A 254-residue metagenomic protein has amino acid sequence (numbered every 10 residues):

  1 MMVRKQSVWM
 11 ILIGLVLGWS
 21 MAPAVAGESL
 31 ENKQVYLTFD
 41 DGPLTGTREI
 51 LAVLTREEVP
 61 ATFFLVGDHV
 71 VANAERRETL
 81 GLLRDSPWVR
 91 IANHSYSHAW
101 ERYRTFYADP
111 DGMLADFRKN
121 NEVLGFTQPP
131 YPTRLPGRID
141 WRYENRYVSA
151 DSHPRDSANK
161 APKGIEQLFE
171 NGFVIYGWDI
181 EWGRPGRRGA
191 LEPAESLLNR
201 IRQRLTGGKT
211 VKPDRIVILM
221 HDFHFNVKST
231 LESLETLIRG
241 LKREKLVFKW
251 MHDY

Functional and structural regions predicted by a protein language model:
M2-I11: Bacterial N-terminal signal peptides that target proteins for export
M10-S20: Bacterial N-terminal signal peptides
V25-E49: Boundary/entry segment of secreted carbohydrate-active catalytic domains
S29, V70-V71, F225-Y254: C-terminal domain-boundary segment and adjacent tail
Q34-V35, R56-P193, V211-F225: Metal-dependent polysaccharide deacetylase catalytic core of the NodB/CE4 family, i.e., the active-site-bearing domain
E49, V53-V59, G240: A short, Lys/Arg-enriched amphipathic alpha-helix followed by its capping loop at the start of a domain
E49-V53, E78-T79, S233: A short acidic, amphipathic alpha-helical/loop segment
A194-V211: A short, acidic, amphipathic alpha-helical segment used as a generic capping/interface helix at domain edges
